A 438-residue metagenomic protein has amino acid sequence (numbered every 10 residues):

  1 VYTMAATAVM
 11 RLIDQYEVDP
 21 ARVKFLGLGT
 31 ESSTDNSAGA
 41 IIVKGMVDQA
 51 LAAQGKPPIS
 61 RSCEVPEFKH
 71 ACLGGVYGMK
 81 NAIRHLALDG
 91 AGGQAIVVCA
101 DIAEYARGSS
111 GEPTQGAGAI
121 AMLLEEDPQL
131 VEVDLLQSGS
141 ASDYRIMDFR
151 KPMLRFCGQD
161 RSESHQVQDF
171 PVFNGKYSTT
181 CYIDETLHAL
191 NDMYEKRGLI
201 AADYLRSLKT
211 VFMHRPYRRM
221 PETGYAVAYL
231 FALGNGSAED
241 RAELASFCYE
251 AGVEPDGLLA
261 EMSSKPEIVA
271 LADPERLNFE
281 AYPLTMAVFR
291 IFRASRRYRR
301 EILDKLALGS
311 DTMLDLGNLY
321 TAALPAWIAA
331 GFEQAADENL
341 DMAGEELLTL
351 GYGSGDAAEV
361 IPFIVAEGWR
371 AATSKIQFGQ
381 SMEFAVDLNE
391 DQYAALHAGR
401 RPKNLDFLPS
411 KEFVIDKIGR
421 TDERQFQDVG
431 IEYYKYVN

Functional and structural regions predicted by a protein language model:
V1, G111-D192, R197, G236-A260 (+1 more regions): Condensing-enzyme catalytic core mediating Claisen C-C bond formation in acyl metabolism
V1-T3, S32-Q94, A100, A232-A323: Conserved catalytic cysteine-centered active-site region of acyl-thioester-dependent Claisen-condensing enzymes
A5-L12, V43, G78-H85, A189-M193 (+2 more regions): Buried hydrophobic packing segments
A8-V23, A189-S207, A226-F231, E261-S264 (+1 more regions): Phosphate/pyrophosphate-binding loops at sites that engage ATP/ADP/AMP, CoA/4′-phosphopantetheine, polyphosphate
K24-G27, A91-D101, G344-G351: A short, small-residue-rich loop immediately preceding and capping a beta-strand
G29-T34, K69-G74, V98-E104, D127-P128 (+1 more regions): Acidic, glycine-rich active-site loops and adjacent beta-strand->loop/helix elements that engage anionic groups
I291, K305-L306, W327-A385: Catalytic phosphate/nucleotide-handling subdomain of diverse soluble enzymes
